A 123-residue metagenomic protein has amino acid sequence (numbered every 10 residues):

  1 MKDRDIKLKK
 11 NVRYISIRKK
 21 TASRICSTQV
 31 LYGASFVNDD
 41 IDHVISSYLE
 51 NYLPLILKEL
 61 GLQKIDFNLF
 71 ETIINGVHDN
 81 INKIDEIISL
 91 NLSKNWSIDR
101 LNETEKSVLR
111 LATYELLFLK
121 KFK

Functional and structural regions predicted by a protein language model:
M1-K123: N-terminal interaction/assembly modules
